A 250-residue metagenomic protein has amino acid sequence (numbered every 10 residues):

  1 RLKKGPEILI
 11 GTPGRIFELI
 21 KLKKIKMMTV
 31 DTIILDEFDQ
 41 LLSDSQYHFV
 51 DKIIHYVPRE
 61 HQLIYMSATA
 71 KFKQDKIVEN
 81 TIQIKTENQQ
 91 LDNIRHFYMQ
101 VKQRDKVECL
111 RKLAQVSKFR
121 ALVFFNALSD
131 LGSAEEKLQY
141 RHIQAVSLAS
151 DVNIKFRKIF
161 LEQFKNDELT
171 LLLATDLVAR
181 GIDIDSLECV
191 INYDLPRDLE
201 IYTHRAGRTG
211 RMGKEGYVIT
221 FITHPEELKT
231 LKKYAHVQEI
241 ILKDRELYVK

Functional and structural regions predicted by a protein language model:
R1-K250: Conserved helicase RecA-like core
